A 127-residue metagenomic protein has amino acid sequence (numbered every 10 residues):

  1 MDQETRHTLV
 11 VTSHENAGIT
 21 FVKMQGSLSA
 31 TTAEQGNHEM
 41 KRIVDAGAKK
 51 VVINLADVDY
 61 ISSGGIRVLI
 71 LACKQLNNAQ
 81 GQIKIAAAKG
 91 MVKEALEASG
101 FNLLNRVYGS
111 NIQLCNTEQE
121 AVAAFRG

Functional and structural regions predicted by a protein language model:
M1-V51, L55-D57, Q75-G127: STAS-like cytosolic regulatory interaction modules
I61: Conserved TIR/SEFIR loop-to-helix hotspot centered on a Trp-containing motif with a nearby acidic residue
